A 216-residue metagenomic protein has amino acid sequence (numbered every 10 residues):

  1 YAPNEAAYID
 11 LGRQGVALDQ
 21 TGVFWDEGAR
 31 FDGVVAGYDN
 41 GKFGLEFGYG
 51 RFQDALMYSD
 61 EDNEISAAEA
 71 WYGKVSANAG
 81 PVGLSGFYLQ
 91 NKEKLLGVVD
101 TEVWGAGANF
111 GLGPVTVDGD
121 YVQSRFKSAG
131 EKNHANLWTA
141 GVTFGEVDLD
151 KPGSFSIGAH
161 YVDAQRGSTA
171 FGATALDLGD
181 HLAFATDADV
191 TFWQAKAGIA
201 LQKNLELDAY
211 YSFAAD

Functional and structural regions predicted by a protein language model:
Y1-S59, A67-S85, H134, W138-A173: Outer membrane beta-barrel
I9, L45, E61, V117-G119 (+1 more regions): Intrinsic disorder/low-complexity signal
G28, N63-A70, L96-V103, G107: Short, contiguous, pocket-lining structural segments that sit at or immediately flank catalytic/ligand-binding sites
G83, Y88, K94-D216: Outer-membrane beta-barrel pore domains
